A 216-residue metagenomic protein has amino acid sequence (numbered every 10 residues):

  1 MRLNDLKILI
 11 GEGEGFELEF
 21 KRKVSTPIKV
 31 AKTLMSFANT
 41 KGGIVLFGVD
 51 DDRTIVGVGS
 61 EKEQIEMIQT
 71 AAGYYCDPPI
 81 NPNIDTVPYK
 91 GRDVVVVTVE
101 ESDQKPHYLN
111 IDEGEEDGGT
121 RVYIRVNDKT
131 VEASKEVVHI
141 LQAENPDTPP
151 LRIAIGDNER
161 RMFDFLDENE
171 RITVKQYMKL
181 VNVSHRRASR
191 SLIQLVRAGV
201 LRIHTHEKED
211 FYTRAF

Functional and structural regions predicted by a protein language model:
M1-F216: Conserved N-terminal catalytic/coupling substructures associated with nucleotide/phosphate chemistry
